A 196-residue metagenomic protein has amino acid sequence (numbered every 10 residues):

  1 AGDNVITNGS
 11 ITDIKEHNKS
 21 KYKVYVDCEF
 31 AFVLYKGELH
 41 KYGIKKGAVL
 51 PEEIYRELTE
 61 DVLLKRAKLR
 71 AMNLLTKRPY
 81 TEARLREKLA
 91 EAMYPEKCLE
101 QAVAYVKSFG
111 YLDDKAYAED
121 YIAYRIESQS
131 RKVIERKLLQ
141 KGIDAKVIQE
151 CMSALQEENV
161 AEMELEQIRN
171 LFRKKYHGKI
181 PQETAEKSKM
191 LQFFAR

Functional and structural regions predicted by a protein language model:
A1-R196: An alpha-helical, amphipathic repeat domain used for nucleic-acid recognition, typified by the mTERF helical solenoid
